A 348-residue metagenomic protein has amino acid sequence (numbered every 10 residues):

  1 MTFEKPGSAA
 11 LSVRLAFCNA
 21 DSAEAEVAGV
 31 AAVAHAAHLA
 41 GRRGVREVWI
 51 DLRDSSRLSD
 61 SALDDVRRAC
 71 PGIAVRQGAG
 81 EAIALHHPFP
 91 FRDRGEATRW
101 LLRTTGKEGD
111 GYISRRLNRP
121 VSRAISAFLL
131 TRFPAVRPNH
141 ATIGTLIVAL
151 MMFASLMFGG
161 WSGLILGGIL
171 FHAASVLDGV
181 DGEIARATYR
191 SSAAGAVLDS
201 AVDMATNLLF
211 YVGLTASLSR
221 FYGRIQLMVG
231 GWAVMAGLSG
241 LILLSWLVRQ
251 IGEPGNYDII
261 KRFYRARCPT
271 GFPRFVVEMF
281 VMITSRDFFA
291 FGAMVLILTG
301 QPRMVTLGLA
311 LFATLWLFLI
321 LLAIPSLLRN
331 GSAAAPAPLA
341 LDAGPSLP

Functional and structural regions predicted by a protein language model:
T2-L58: N-terminal glycine-rich phosphate-binding loop and ensuing alpha1 helix
R57-P71: Short, aromatic/basic amphipathic alpha-helical patches
I73-G80: Short acidic-hydrophobic, aromatic-tinged amphipathic segments that line or gate anion-handling sites
I83-L130, A201-P348: A feature for the membrane-embedded catalytic helix bundles of lipid/isoprenoid biosynthetic enzymes
S126, R132-N139, L150: Catalytic cores of nucleotide-enabled group-transfer and carboxylate-activating enzymes in metabolic and assembly-line
R137, I169-H172, D178, D199 (+2 more regions): Hydrophobic/aromatic residues within transmembrane alpha-helices of membrane transport systems, especially the TMDs
H140-A194: Membrane-embedded alpha-helical segments that form the functional core of polytopic membrane enzymes, especially those
A194-A201: Membrane-interface alpha-helices at helix entry/exit sites of multi-pass transporters
